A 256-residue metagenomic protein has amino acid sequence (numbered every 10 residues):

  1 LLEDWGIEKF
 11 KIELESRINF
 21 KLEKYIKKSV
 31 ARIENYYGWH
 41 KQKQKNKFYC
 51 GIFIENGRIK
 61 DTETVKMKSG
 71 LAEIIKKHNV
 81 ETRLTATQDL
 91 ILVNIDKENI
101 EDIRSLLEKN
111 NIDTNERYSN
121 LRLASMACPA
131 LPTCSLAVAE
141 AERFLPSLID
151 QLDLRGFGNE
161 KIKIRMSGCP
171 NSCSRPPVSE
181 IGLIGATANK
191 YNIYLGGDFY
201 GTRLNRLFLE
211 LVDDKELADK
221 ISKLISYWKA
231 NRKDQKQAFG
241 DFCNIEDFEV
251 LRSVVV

Functional and structural regions predicted by a protein language model:
L1-V256: Peripheral terminal and linker regions in Fe-S/redox and tRNA-modifying enzymes
